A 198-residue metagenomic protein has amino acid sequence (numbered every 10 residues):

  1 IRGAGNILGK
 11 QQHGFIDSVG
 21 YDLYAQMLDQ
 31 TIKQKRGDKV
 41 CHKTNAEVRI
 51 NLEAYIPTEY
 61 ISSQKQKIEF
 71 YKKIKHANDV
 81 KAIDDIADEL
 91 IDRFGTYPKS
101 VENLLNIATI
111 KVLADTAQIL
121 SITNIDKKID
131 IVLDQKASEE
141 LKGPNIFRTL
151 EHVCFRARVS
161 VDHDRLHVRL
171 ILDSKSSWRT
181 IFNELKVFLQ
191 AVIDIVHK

Functional and structural regions predicted by a protein language model:
I1-K198: Accessory helical-bundle/CTD segments and flexible terminal tails appended to RecA-like ATPase motors
